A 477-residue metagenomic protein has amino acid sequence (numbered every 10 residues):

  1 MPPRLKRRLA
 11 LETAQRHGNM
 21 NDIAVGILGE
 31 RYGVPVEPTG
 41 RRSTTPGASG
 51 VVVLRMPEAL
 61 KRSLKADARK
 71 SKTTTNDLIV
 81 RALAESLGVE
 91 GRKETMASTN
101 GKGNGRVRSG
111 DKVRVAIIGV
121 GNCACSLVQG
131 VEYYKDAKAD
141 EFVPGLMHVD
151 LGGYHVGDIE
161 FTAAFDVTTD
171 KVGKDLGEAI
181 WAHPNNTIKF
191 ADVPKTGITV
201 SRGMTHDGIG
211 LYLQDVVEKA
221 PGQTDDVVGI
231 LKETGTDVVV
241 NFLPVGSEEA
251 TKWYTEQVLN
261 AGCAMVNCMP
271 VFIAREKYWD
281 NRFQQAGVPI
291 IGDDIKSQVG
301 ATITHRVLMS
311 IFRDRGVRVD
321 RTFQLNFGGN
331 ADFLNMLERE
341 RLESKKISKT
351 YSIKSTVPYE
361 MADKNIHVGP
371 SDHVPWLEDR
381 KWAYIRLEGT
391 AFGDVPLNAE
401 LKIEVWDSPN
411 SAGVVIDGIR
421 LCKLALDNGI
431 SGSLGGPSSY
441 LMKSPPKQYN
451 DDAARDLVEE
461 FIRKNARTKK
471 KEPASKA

Functional and structural regions predicted by a protein language model:
M1-P3, A10-T13, V34-M56, R69: Short Lys/Arg-rich basic patches
P2-D22, E58-D77, R81: Surface-exposed, Lys/Arg-rich phosphate-binding patches that contact polyanionic backbones
G18-G40, T73-T95: Short, basic amphipathic alpha-helical segments that act as recognition/interaction helices in nucleic-acid-binding
G101-Y254, L342-I347, A383, F392: N-terminal glycine-/serine-/threonine-rich beta1-alpha1-beta2 phosphate-ribose binding loop of Rossmann-like
I118, E160, K171, A182-N185 (+2 more regions): Active-site-lining helix/loop region of Rossmann-like oxidoreductase modules
P244-N260, C268-P289: Rossmann-fold NAD(P)-binding glycine/threonine-rich loop
R282-I295, G316, D320: Rossmann-fold dehydrogenase core element
G413-A477: NAD(P)-dependent Rossmann-like dehydrogenase/reductase catalytic/cofactor-binding core
